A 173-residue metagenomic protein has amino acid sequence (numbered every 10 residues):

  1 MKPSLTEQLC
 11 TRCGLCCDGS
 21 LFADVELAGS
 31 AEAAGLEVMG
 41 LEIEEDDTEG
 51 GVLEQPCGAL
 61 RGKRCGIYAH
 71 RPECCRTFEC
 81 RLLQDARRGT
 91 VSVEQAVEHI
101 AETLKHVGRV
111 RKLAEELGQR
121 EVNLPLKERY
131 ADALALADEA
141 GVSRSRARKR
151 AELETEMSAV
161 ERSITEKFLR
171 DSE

Functional and structural regions predicted by a protein language model:
M1-E173: Hydrophobic scaffolds flanking metal-cofactor catalytic centers in soluble metalloenzymes
